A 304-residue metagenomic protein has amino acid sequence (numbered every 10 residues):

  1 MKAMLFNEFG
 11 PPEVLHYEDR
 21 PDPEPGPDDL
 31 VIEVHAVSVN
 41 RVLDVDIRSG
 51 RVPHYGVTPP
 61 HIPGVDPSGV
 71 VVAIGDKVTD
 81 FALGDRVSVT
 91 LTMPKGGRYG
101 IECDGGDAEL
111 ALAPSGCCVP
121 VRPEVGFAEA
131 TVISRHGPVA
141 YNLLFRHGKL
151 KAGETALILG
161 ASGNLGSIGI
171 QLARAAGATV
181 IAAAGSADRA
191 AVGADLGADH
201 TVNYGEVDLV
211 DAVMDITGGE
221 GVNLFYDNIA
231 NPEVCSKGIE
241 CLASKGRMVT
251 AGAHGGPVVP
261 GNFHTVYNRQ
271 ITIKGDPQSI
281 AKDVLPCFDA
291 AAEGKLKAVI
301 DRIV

Functional and structural regions predicted by a protein language model:
P21-V39, R51-M93, R122-P123: Glycine-rich beta-strand-centered segment in the early N-terminal region that forms part of a ligand/cofactor-binding
S68-V70, D85-R86, L110, T155 (+2 more regions): Residue-level marker of beta-strand positions
R86, A128-V207: Mid-domain Rossmann-like dinucleotide-binding core that forms the NAD(H)/NADP(H) cofactor-binding site
S88, N223-Y226: N-terminal Rossmann-like NAD(P) cofactor-binding module of classical short-chain dehydrogenase/reductase
D208-G219: Short amphipathic alpha-helix with an adjacent loop that forms part of the alpha/beta core around
P232-V299: Glycine-rich phosphate-binding loop and adjacent beta-alpha segment of Rossmann(oid) nucleotide-cofactor-binding
